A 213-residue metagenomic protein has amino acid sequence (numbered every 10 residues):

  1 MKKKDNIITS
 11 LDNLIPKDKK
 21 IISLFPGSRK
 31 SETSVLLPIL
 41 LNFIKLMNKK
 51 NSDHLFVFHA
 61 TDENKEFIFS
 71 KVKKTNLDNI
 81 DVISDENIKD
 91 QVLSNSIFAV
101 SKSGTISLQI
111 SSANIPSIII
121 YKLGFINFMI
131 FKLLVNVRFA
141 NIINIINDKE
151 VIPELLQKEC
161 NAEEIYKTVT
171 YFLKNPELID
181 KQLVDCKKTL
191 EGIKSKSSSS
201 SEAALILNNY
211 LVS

Functional and structural regions predicted by a protein language model:
M1-S213: Nucleotide-activated sugar donor-binding and catalytic core shared by glycosyltransferases and related lipid-linked
